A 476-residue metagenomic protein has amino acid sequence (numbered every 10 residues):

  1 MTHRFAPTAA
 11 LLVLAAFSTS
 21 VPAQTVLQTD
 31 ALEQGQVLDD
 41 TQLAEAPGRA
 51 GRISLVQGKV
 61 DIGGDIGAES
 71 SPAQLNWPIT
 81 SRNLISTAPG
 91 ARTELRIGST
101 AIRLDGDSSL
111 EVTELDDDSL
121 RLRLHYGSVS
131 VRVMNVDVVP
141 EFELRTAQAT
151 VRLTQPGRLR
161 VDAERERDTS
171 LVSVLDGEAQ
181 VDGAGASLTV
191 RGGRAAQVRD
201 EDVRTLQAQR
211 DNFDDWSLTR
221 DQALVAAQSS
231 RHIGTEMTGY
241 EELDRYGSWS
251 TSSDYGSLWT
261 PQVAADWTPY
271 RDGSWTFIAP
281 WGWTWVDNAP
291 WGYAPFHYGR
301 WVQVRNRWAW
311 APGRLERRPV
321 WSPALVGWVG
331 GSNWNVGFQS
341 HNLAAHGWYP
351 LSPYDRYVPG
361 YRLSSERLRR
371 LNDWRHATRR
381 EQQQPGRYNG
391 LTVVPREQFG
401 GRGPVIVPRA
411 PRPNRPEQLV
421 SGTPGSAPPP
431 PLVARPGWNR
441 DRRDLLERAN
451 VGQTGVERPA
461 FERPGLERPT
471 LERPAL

Functional and structural regions predicted by a protein language model:
M1-A9: Bacterial N-terminal signal peptides that target proteins for export
M1-T2, P22, V26, L32-Q34 (+3 more regions): Intrinsically disordered, low-complexity regions enriched for glutamine and histidine
F5, V26, D30, Q36-L38 (+6 more regions): Compositionally biased, intrinsically disordered low-complexity segments enriched in polar/proline residues
A10-L11, V21: Cleavable N-terminal signal peptides
Q24-Q180, G185-S187, G192-A196, A226-S230: Flexible, surface-exposed loop/linker segments and immediately adjacent secondary-structure boundaries
R199-A265, P269-L476: Low-complexity, repeat-rich tail regions
